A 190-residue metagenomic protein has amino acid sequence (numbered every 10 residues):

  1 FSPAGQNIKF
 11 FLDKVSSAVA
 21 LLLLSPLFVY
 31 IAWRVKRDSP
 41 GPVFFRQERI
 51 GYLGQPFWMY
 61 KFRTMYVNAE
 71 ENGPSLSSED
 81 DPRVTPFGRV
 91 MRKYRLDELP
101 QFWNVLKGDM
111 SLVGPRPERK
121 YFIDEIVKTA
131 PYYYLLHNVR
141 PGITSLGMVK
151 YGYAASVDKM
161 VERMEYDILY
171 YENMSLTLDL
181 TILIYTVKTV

Functional and structural regions predicted by a protein language model:
S2-A69, N104, L176, T181-V190: A hydrophobic, helix-centered structural microdomain
I31, P74, V113-P115, K120-Y121 (+1 more regions): Short, hydrophobic secondary-structure boundary micro-motifs
G41, G51-G54, G73, G88 (+5 more regions): Glycine-centered flexibility sites
F45-R83, T144-E165: Short, glycine-rich, amphipathic interfacial segments at transmembrane boundaries or analogous
S77-R140, I182-V190: A short, structured surface patch at a secondary-structure boundary
A130-V190: C-terminal terminal-structure detector
